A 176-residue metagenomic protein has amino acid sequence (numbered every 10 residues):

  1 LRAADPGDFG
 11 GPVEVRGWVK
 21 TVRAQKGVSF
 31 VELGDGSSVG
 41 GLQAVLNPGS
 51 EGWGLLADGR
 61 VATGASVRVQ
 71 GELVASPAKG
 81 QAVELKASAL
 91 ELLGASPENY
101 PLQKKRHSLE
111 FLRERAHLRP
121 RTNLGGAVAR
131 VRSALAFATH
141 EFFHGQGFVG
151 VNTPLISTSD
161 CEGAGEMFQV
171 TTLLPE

Functional and structural regions predicted by a protein language model:
L1-E176: Class II aminoacyl-tRNA synthetase catalytic cores and aaRS-like
